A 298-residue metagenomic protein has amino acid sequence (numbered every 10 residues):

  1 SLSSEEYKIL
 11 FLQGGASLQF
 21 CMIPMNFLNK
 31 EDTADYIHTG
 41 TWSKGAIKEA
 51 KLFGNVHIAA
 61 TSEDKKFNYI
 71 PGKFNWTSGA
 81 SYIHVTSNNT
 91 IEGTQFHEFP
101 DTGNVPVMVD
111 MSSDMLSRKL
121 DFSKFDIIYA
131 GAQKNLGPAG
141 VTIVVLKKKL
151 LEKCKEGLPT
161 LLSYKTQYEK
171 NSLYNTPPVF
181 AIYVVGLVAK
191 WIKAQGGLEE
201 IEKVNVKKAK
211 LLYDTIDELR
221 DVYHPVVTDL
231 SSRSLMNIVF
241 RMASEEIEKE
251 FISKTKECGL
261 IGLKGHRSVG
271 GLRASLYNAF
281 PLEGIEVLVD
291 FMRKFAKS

Functional and structural regions predicted by a protein language model:
E6-D35, S43-K44: Conserved beta-loop-alpha segment that forms the PLP phosphate-binding cup at the N-terminus of a helix
A50, S62-M115: Active-site phosphate-binding strand-loop segment of PLP-dependent enzymes
M108, F122-Q133, T142: Conserved active-site segment immediately N-terminal to the catalytic lysine that forms the internal aldimine
A132-Y213, D229, S298: Active-site C-terminal subdomain of aminotransferase-like
V222-V227, G259-G265: A short linear hydrophobic-aromatic micro-motif
Y223-K254: Conserved PLP-binding catalytic core of the aspartate aminotransferase-like
E257, H266, G270-S298: PLP-dependent enzyme catalytic core of the Aspartate aminotransferase-like
